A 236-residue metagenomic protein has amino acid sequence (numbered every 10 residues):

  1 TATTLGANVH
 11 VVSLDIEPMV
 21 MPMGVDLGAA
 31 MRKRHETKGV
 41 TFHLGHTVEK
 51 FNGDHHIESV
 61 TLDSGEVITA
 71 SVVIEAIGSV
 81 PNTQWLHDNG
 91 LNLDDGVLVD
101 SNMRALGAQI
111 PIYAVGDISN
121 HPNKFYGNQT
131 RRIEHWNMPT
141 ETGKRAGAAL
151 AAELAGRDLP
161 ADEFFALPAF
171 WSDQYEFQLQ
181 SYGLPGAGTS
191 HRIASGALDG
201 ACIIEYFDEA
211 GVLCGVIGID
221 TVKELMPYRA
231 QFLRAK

Functional and structural regions predicted by a protein language model:
T1-K50, P139, A166-W171: Rossmann-like dinucleotide-binding cores of NAD(P)H-dependent redox enzymes
T3-T4, A148, A152, A230: Short, well-ordered alpha-helices that flank and scaffold nucleotide-derived cofactor binding pockets
S13, N52, G116, G218-D220: Short beta-strand/turn micro-motifs composed of small residues that flank or help shape donor/cofactor-binding pockets
V48-F51, V97, M103, E205-Y206: A structural signal for short hydrophobic beta-strand segments in well-ordered beta-sheet cores
H55, S59-T61, E66-R145: FAD-site-proximal beta/loop scaffold in flavoenzymes
V60, S64-D95, Y175-K236: C-terminal catalytic lobe of FAD-dependent flavoproteins
I118-V222: Mid-to-C-terminal Rossmann-like scaffold of FAD/NAD(P)H-dependent oxidoreductases
